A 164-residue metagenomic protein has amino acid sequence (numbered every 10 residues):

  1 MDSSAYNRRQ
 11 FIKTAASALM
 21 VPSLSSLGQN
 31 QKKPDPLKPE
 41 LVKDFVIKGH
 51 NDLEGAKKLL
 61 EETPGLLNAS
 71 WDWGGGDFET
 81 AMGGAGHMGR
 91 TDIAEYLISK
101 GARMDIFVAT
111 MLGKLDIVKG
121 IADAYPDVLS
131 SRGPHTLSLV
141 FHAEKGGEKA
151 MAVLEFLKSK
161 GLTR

Functional and structural regions predicted by a protein language model:
M1-L19: N-terminal secretory signal peptides and thylakoid transit peptides that target proteins across membranes
V21-S23: Alpha-helical transmembrane spans
S25-K58: C-terminal segment of N-terminal export signals and the immediately downstream linker at the start of the mature
D35-I47, N68-G84, R103-T110, S131-K145: Ankyrin-repeat boundary/"N-cap" motif
D52-L60, R90-I98, K114-A122, E148-K158: Ankyrin repeat structural motif
P64-G65, G101-A102, P126-D127, G161-L162: Ankyrin-repeat C-terminal turn/loop position
G86, L137-T163: Leucine-rich solenoid repeat scaffolds
T110-H135: Ankyrin-repeat and related helical/solenoid repeat scaffolds used for protein-protein interactions
